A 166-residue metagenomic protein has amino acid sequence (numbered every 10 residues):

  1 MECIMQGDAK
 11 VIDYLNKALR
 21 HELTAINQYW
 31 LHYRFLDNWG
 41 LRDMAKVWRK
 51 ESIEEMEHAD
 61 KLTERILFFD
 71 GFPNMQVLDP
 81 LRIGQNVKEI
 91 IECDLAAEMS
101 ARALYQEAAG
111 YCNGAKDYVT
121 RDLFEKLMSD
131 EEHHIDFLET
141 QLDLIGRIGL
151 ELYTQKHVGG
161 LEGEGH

Functional and structural regions predicted by a protein language model:
M1-H166: Iron-associated oxidoreductase/ferritin-like identity signal
